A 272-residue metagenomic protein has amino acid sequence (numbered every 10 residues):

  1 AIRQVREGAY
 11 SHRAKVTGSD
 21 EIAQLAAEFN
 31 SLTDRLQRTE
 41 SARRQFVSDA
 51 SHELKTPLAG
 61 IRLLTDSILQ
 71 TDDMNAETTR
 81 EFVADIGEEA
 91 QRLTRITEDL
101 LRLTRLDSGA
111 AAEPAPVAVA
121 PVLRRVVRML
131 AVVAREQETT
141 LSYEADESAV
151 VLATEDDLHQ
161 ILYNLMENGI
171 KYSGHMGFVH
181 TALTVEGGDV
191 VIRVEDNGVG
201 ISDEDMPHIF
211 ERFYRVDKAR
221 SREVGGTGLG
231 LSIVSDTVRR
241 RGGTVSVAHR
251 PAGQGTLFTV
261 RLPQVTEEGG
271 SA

Functional and structural regions predicted by a protein language model:
A1-V47, L64-N75, A84, Q91 (+5 more regions): Membrane-proximal HAMP signal-relay module
S11, K15-T17, A115-P116, R135 (+1 more regions): Conserved catalytic submotifs in the C-terminal HATPase_c
S108-E113, V150-A153: Conserved micro-motifs of the catalytic ATP-binding
A115-A131: A conserved beta-strand-to-alpha-helix junction within the catalytic ATP-binding
G169-I170: Short helix-loop "hinge" at the ATP-lid/N-box region of the Bergerat-fold HATPase_c
H175, G243-T244: Conserved glycine-rich
M176-G188: Short beta-strand/loop element within the Bergerat-fold HATPase_c
I201-R215: Short conserved segment of the HATPase_c
